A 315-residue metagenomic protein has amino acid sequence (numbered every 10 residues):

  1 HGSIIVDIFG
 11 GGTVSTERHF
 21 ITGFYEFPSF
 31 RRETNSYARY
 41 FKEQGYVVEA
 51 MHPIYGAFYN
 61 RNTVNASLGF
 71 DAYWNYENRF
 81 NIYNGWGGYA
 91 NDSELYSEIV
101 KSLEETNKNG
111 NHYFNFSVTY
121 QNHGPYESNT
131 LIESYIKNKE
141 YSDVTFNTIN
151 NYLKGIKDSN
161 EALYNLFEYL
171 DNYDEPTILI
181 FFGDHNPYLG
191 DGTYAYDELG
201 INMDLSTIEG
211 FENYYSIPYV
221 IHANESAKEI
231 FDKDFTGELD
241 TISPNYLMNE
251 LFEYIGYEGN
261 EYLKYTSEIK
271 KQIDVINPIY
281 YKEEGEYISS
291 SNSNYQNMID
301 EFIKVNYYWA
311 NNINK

Functional and structural regions predicted by a protein language model:
H1-K315: Solvent-exposed soluble domains appended to multi-pass membrane proteins
